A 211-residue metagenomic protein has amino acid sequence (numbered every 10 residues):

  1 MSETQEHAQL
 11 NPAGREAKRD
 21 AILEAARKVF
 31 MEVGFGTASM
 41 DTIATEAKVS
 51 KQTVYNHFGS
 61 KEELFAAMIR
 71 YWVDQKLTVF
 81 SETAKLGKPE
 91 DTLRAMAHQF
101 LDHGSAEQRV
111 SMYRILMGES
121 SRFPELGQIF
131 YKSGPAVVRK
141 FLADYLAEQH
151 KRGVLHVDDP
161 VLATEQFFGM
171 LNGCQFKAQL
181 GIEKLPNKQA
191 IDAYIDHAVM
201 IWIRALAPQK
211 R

Functional and structural regions predicted by a protein language model:
M1-V33, T37-V49, N56-H57, E63: Basic, helix-initiating cap at the start of DNA-binding domains
I22, S60-F65, Q75, L126: Short amphipathic alpha-helical segment with a characteristic S/N-K-E followed by hydrophobic residues
E24, E90-A106, V110-G118, V161 (+3 more regions): Amphipathic alpha-helical segments that line or abut small-molecule/effector binding pockets and mediate allosteric
A66-M96, G104, Q108, E148: Amphipathic alpha-helical linker/stalk segments
Y71-V79, E107, F123, F141 (+5 more regions): A short secondary-structure junction motif
D91, E107, M117, E125-K151 (+2 more regions): Amphipathic alpha-helical packing segments from all-alpha helical-bundle domains
G104-I129, F176-G181: Amphipathic alpha-helical segments used for helix-helix packing
Q128, H150-M200, K210: Hydrophobic/aromatic-rich alpha-helical bundle segments in the mid-to-C-terminal region
